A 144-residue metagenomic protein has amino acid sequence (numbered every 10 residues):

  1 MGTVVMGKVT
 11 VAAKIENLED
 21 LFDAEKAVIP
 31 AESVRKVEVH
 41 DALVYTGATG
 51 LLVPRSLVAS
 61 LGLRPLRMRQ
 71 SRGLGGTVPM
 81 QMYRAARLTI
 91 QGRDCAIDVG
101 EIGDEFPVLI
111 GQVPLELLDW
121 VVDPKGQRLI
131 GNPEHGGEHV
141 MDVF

Functional and structural regions predicted by a protein language model:
M1-F144: Pepsin/retropepsin-fold aspartyl endopeptidases
